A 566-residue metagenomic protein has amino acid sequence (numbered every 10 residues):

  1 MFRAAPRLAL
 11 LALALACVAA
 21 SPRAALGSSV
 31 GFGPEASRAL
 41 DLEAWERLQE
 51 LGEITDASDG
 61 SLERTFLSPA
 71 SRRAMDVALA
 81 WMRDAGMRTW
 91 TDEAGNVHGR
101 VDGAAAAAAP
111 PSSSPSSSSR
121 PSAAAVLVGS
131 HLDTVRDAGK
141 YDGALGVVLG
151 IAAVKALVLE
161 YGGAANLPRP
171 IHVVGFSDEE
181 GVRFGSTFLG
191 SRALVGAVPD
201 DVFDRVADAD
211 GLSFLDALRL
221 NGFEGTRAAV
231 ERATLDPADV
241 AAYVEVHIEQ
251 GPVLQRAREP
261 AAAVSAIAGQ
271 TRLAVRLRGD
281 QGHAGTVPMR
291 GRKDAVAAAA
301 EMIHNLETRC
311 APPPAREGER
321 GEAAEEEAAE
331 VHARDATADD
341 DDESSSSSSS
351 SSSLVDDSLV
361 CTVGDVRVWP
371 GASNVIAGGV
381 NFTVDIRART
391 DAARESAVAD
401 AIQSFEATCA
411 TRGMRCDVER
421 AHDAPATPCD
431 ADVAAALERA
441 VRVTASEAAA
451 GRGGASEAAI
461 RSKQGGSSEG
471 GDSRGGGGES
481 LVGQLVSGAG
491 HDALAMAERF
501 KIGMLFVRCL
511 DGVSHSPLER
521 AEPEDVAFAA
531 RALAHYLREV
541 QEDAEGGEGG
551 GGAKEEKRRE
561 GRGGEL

Functional and structural regions predicted by a protein language model:
A5-S21: Cleavable N-terminal signal peptides of Sec/SRP-targeted secreted and luminal proteins
S28, A107-A108, S112-S119, R320-E326 (+4 more regions): Intrinsically disordered, low-complexity regions enriched in glycine and serine
S29, R38-S113, S117-A138, L157: Acidic/His- and Gly-rich active-site-bordering loop/insert found across diverse amide/peptide-bond hydrolases
A36-A57, V126-S130, G378, R452 (+3 more regions): Zn-dependent metallopeptidase/amidohydrolase metal-coordination segment
R64-L67, T362-G371, T383-T390, R415-A434 (+2 more regions): A short beta-alpha structural unit
R73, L79, S265, H283-P313 (+2 more regions): His/Asp/Glu-rich mid-to-C-terminal helical/loop segments that flank catalytic regions of hydrolases
V128, D137-E179, T271-L277, H283 (+3 more regions): Alpha-helical metal-binding/catalytic segments enriched in His/Glu/Asp
D178-E179, R183-S345, S350-A392: Midchain, well-structured core segments that form catalytic/ion-binding scaffolds
